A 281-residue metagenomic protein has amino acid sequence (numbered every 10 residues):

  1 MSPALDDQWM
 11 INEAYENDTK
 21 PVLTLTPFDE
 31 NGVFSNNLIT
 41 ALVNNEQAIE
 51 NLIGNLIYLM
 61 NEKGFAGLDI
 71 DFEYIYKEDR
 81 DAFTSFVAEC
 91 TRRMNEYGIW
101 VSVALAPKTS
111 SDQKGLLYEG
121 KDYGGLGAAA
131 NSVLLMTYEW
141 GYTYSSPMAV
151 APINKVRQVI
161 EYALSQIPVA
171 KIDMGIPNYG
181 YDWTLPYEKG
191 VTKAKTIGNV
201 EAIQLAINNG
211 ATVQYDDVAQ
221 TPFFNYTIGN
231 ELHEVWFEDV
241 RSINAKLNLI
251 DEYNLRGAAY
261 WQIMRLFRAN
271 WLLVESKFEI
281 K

Functional and structural regions predicted by a protein language model:
M1-L5, R80-A206: Substrate-binding surface in catalytic domains of secreted glycosidases
M1-N55: Glycan-recognition patch characteristic of GH18 chitinases/ENGases and related GlcNAc/peptidoglycan-binding proteins
M1-S2, L38-E46, F72-R80, T143-V150 (+1 more regions): Second-shell loop/turn segments in exported
L25-V43, L68-K77, S102-S110, Y138: Aromatic-lined carbohydrate-binding surfaces of glycoside hydrolases
E30-L38, N178-K246, F278-K281: Glycan-binding loop/region signatures in secreted carbohydrate-active enzymes
N44-L68, Y118-W140: Structural recognition of alpha->loop->beta junctions
I70, V133-L135, M174, I250 (+1 more regions): Conserved, mostly hydrophobic/aromatic
K246-K281: Acidic/aromatic/glycine-rich contiguous surface patches that form carbohydrate-binding/processing clefts and analogous
